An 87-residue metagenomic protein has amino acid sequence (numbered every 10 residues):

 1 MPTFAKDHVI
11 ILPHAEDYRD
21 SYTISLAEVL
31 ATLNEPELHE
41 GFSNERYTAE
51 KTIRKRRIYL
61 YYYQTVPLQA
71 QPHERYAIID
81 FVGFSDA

Functional and structural regions predicted by a protein language model:
M1-A87: Ribonuclease/tRNase effector modules and their secretory precursors
